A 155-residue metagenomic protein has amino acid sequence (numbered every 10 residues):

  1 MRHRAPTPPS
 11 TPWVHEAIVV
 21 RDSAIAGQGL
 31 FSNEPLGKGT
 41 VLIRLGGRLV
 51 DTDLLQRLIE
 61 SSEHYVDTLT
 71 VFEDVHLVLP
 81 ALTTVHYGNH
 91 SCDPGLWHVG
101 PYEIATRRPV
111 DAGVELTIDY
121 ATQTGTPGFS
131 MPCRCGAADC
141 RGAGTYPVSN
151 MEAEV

Functional and structural regions predicted by a protein language model:
R2-W97: Catalytic cores of histone-lysine modification enzymes
P8, H90-V155: C-terminal SET catalytic tail plus cysteine-rich post-SET Zn-binding segment of SAM-dependent SET-domain
